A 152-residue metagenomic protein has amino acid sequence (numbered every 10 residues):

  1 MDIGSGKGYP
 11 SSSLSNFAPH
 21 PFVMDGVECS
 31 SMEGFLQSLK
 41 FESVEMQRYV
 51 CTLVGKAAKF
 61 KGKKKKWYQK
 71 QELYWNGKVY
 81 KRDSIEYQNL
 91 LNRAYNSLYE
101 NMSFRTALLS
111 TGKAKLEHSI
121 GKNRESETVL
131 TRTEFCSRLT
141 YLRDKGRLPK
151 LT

Functional and structural regions predicted by a protein language model:
M1-T152: Charged, low-complexity intrinsically disordered segments
